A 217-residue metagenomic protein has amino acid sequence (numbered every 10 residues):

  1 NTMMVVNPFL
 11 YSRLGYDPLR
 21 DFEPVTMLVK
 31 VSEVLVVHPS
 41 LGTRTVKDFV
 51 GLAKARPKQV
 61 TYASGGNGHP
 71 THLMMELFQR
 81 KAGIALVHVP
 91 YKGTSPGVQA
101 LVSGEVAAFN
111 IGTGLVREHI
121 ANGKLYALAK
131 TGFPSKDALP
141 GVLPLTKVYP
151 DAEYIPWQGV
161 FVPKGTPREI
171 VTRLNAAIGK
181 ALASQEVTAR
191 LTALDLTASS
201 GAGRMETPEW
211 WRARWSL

Functional and structural regions predicted by a protein language model:
N1-M3, T94, I111-V116, T131-F133 (+2 more regions): Beta->alpha turn/N-cap motifs
F9-P96, L145, P150, Y154-R190: Hinge/capping helix and adjacent helix->loop/strand transition within the periplasmic-binding protein
E23, F49, K124-K136: Conserved helix-loop-beta element of the AMP-binding
M27, Y91, N110-G112, K130 (+1 more regions): Short beta-strand and adjacent tight-turn residues that come in two discontinuous sequence segments and form the edges
T45, P90, G104-E105, K124 (+2 more regions): Conserved functional loop/turn residues at catalytic and ligand-binding sites
R56-V60, I84, V102-I111, K124-Y126 (+1 more regions): Alpha-to-beta junction loops
L77-K81, S95-F109, G114-N122, T207 (+1 more regions): Short helices/loops that flank or line small-molecule/ion binding pockets
A121, E169-L217: An extracytoplasmic/periplasmic, membrane-proximal ligand-sensing/linker region
